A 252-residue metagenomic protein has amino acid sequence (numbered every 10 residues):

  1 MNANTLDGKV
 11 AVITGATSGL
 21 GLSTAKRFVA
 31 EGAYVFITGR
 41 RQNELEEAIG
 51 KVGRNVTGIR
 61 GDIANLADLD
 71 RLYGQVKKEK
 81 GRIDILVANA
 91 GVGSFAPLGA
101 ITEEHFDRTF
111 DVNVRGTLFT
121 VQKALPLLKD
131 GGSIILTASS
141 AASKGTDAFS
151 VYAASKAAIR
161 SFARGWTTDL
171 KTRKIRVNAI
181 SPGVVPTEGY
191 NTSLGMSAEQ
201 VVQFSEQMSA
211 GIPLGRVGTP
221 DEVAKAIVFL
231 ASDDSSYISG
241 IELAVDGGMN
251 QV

Functional and structural regions predicted by a protein language model:
N2, K144, V228, S239-V252: Short C-terminal tail/terminal secondary-structure segment of NAD(P)H-dependent dehydrogenase/reductase domains
V10, T17-S18: Conserved glycine-rich cofactor-binding loop
V87, K171, R176, I238-G240: Short, small/polar-rich loop/turn modules that mediate ligand/substrate recognition or access, typified
P97-L98, T102-F110, M208: Substrate-binding pocket helix/loop in short-chain dehydrogenase/reductase
V121, S155, A163: Active-site helix of classical SDR
P126-L127, T168-T172, S236: Alpha-helical segment proximal to the catalytic Tyr-Lys
S139: Residue(s) in the substrate-gating loop at a strand-loop-helix junction that position the organic substrate next
